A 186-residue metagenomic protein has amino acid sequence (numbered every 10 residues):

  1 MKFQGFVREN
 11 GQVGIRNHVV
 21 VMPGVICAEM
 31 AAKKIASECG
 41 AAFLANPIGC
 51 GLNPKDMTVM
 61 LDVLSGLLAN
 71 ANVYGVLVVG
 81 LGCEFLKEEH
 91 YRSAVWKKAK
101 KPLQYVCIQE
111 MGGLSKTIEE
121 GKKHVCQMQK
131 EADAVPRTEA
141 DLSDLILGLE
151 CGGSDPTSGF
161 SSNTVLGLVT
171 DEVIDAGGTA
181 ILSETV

Functional and structural regions predicted by a protein language model:
M1-E150, S154-V186: Metallocofactor- and cofactor-centric catalytic cores in central/energy metabolism, strongly enriched
